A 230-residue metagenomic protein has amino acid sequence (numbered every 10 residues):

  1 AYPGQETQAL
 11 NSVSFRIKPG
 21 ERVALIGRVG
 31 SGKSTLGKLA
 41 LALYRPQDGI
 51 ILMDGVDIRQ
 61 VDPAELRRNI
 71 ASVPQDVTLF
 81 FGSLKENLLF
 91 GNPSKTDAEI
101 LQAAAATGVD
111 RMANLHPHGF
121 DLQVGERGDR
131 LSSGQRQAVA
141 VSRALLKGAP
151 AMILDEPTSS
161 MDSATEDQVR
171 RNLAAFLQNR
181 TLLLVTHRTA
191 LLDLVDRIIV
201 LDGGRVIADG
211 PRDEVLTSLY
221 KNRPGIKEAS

Functional and structural regions predicted by a protein language model:
A1-S230: ABC-type nucleotide-binding domain
